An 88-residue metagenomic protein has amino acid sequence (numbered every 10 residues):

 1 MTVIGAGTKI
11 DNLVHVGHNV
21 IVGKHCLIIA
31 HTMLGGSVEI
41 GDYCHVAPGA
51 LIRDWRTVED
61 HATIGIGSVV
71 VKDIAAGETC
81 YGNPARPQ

Functional and structural regions predicted by a protein language model:
M1-A6, D11-Q88: Glycine-rich hexapeptide-repeat left-handed beta-helix
